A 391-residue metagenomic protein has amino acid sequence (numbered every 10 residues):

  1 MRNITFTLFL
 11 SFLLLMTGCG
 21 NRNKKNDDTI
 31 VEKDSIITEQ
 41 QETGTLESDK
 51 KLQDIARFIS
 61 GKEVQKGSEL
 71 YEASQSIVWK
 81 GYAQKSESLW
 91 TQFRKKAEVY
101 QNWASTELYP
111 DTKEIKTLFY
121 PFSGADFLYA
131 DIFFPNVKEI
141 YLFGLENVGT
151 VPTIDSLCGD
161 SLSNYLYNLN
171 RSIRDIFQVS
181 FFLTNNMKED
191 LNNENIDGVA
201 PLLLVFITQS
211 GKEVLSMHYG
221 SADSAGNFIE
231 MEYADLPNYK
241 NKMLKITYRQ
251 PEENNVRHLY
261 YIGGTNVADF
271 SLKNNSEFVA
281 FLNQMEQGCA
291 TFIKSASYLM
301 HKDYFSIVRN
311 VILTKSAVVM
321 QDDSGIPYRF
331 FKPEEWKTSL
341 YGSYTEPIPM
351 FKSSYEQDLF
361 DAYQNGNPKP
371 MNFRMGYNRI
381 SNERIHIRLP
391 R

Functional and structural regions predicted by a protein language model:
R2-L10: Sec-dependent signal peptide recognition, specifically the positively charged N-region followed immediately by
M16-G18: C-terminal motif of bacterial Sec signal peptides marking the signal peptidase cleavage site
G20-R22: Bacterial signal peptide processing site
K25-I173, K245, V256-R391: Non-globular targeting/processing and membrane-anchoring segments
T150-I196, Q209-S210: Glycine- and small hydrophobic-enriched segments that form the cores of compact globular domains
S180-P237, N241-T247: Short helix-loop boundary/capping segments
R249-N255: Glycine-centered tight beta-turn/hairpin loop motif at sheet-sheet or coil-to-beta transitions
